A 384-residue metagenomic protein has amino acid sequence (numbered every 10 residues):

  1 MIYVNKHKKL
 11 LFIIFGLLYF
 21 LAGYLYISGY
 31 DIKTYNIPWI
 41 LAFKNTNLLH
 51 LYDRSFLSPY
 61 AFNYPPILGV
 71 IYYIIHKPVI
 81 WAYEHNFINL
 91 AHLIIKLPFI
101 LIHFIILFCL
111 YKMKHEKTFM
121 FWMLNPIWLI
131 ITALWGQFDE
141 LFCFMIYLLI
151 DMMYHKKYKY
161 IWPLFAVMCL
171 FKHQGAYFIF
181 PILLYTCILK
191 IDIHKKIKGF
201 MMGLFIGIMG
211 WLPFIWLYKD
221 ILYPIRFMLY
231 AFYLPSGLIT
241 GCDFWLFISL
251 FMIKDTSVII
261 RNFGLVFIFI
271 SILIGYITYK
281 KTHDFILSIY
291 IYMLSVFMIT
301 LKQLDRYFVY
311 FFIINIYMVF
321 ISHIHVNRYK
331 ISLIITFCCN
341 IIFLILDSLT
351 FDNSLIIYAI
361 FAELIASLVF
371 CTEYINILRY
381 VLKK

Functional and structural regions predicted by a protein language model:
M1-Y26, L101, C109-H115, K281 (+1 more regions): Start-transfer (signal-anchor) and selected internal transmembrane alpha helices of multi-pass inner/ER membrane
H7, L11-L17, I193-I215, C338-C339: Hydrophobic alpha-helical membrane-interfacial segments at the cytosolic entry of transmembrane helices
L21-S28, Y60, P224-D243, I289 (+2 more regions): Transmembrane helical bundles and short interhelical boundary loops of multi-pass, membrane-embedded
Y35-N63, I67, K77-E84, K219-F227: Extracytosolic helix-loop segments that constitute the early lumenal/periplasmic catalytic or substrate-binding loops
P66, W81-I105, D255-V266: Loop-to-helix entry region of an early transmembrane alpha helix in multi-pass inner-membrane enzymes
K96, L107, D220, R226-I299: Aromatic/glycine/proline-enriched transmembrane-helix motif characteristic of membrane-embedded glycan-assembly enzymes
F108-C109, L141-Y158, I314-M318: Specific aromatic-rich, kink-prone transmembrane helix
L129-I131, L149, K159-L184, M209 (+1 more regions): Membrane-interface alpha helices of multi-pass inner-membrane proteins
